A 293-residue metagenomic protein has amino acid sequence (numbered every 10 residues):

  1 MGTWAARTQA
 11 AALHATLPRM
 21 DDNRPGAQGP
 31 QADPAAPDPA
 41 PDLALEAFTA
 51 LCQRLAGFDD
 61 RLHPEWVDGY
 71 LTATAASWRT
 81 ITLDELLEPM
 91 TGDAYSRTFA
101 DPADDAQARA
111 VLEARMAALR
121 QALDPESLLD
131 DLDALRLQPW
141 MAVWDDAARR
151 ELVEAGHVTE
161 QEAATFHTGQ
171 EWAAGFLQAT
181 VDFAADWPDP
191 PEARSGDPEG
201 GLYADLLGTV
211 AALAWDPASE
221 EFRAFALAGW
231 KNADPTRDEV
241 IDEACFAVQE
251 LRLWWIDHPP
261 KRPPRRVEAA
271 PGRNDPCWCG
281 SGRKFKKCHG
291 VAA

Functional and structural regions predicted by a protein language model:
G2-A293: Acidic/negatively charged segments and metal-coordination signatures
